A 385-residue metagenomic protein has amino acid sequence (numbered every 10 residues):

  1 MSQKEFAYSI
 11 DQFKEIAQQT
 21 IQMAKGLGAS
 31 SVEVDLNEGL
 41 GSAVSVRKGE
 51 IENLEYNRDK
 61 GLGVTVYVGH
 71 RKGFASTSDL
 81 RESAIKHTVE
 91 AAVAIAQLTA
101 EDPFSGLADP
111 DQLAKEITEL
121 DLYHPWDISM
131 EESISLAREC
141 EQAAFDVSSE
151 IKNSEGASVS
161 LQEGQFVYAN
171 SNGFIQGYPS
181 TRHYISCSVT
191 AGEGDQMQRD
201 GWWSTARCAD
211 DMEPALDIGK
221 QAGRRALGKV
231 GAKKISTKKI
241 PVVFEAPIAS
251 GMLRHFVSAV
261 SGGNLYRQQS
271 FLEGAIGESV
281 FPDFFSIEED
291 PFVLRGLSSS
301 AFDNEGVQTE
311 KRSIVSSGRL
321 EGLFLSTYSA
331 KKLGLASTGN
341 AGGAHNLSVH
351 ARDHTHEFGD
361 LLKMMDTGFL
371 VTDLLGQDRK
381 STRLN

Functional and structural regions predicted by a protein language model:
M1-S300, N304-E310, S316-R319: Active-site bordering "gate/hinge" segments that shape substrate access to catalytic or cofactor-binding pockets
A275-R383: Dual-mode signal for accessory low-complexity, basic/Gly-rich regions
